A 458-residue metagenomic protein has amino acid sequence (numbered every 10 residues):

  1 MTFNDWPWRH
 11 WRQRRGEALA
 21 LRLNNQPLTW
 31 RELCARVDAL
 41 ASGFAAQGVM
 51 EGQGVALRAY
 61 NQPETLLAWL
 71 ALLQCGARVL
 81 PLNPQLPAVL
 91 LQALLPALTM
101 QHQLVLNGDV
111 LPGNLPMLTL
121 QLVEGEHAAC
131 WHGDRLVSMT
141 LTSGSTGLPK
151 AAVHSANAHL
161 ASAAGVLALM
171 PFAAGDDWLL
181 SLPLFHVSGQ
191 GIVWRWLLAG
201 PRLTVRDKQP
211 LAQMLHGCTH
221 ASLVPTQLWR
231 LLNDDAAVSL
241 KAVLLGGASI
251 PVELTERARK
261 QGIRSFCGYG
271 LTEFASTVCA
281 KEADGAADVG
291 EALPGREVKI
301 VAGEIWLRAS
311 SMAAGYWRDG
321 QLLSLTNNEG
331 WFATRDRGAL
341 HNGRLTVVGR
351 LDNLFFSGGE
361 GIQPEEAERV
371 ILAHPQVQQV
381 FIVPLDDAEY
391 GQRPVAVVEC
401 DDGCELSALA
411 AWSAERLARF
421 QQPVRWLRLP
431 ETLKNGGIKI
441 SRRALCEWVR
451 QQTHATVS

Functional and structural regions predicted by a protein language model:
T2, L111-L136, A163: Flexible, low-complexity linker/hinge segments
R9, A18-G48, Q53-A56, Q62 (+2 more regions): Conserved AMP-binding/adenylate-forming core of the ANL superfamily
G54, Y60-L80, P84-A88, A97-Q101 (+3 more regions): A short helix-loop-beta submotif of the ANL/AMP-binding
P96-G108, V137-T140, K150-D235, A242 (+1 more regions): AMP-binding/adenylate-forming
H220-L223, L231-A286, E297: Gly/Ser/Thr-rich phosphate-binding loop
E291-P294, V301-E329, E360-I362: Conserved ATP/PPi-binding loop(s) of AMP-dependent carboxylate-activating enzymes
A309, R335-Q421: AMP-binding/adenylate-forming catalytic core of the ANL superfamily
A418-K439: AMP-binding/adenylate-forming catalytic domain of the ANL superfamily
